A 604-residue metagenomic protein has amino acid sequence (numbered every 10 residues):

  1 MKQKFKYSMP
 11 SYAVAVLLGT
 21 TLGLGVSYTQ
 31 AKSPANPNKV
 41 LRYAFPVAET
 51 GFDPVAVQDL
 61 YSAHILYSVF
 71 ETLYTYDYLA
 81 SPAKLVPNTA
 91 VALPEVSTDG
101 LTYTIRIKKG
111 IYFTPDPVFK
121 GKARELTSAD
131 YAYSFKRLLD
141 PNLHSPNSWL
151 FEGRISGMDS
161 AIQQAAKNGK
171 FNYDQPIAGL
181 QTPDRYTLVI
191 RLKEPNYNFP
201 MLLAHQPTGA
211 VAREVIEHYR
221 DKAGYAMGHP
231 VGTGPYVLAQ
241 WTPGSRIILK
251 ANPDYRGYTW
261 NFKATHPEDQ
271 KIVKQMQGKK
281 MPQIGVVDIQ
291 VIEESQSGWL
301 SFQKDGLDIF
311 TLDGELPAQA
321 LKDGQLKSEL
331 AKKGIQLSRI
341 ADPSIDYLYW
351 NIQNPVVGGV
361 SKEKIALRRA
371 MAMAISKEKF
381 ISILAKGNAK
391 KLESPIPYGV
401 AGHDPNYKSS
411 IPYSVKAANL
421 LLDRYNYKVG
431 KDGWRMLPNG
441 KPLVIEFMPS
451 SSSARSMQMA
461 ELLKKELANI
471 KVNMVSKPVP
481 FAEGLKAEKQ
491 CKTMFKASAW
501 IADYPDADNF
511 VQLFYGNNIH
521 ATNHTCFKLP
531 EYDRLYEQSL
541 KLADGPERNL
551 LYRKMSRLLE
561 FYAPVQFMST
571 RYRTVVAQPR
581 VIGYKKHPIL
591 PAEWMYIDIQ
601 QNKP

Functional and structural regions predicted by a protein language model:
K2-V14: Bacterial N-terminal signal peptides that target proteins for export
Y12-G25: Bacterial N-terminal signal peptides
G25-K32: Signal peptide processing junction and immediate N-terminal pro/mature segment of secreted/exported proteins
K32-S33, Y78-L79, P94, K109-H144 (+10 more regions): Extracytoplasmic/periplasmic ligand-capture domains
A44-T98, V231: N-terminal lobe/hinge region of extracytoplasmic solute-binding protein
V47-H64, V86-T89, P117-K120, P146-W149 (+5 more regions): A structural "hinge/loop" feature
A80-T114, N142-E214, G234-P243, G583: Surface-exposed ligand-recognition segments of extracellular binding domains, strongest in the long/variable loop
M568: Active-site-proximal polar cores
